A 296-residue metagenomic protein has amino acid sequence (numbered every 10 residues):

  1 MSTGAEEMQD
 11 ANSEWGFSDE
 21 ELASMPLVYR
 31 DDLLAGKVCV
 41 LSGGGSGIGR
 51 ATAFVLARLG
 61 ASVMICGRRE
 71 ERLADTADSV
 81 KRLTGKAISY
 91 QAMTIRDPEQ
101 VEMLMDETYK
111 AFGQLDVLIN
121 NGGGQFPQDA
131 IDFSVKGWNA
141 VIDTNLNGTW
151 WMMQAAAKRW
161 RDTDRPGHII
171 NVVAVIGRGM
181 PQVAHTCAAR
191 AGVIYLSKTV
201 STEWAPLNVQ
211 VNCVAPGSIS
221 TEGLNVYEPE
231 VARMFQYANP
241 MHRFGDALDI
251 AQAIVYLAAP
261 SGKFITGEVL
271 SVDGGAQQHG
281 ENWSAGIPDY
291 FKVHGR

Functional and structural regions predicted by a protein language model:
G4-Y29, T266-R296: Short C-terminal tail/terminal secondary-structure segment of NAD(P)H-dependent dehydrogenase/reductase domains
V38, G45-G47: Conserved glycine-rich cofactor-binding loop
E70-E71, A92-L104, V135, L248-D249: The beta1-alpha1 cofactor-binding region of Rossmann-like NAD(H)/NADP(H)-dependent oxidoreductases
F112, R243-V272, Q277-Q278: C-terminal substrate-recognition "lid" of short-chain dehydrogenase/reductases
I119, A205-Q210, I265-G267: Short, small/polar-rich loop/turn modules that mediate ligand/substrate recognition or access, typified
D129-A130, S134-I142, L224, F235: Substrate-binding pocket helix/loop in short-chain dehydrogenase/reductase
R161, I170-G192, S197-P206, A276: Catalytic loop of short-chain dehydrogenase/reductase
